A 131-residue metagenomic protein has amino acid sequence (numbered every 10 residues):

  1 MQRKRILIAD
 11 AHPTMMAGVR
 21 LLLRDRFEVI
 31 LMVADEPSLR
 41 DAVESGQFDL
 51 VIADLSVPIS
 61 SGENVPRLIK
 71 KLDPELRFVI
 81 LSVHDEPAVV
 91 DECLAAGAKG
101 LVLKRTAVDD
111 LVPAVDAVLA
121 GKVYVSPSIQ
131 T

Functional and structural regions predicted by a protein language model:
L7, F27-P37, A42: Short hydrophobic/Thr-rich beta-strand motif most characteristic of the beta2 strand and flanking loop of CheY-like
A11, L81-D85, K104-T106: Conserved active-site segment of CheY-like receiver
H12, L55-S56: The short loop immediately C-terminal to the conserved phospho-acceptor aspartate in CheY-like receiver
P13-L31: Two-component/phosphorelay signaling modules centered on CheY-like receiver
D35, S61-N64: Acidic catalytic/metal-coordinating carboxylates
D54-L55, S82: Active-site residues of response regulator receiver
E63-E75: Short amphipathic alpha-helix used as the core "switch/output" element in two-component signaling
A88-A95, K99-T131: Short, flexible helix-to-coil linker/hinge segments that flank and couple to helix-turn-helix
